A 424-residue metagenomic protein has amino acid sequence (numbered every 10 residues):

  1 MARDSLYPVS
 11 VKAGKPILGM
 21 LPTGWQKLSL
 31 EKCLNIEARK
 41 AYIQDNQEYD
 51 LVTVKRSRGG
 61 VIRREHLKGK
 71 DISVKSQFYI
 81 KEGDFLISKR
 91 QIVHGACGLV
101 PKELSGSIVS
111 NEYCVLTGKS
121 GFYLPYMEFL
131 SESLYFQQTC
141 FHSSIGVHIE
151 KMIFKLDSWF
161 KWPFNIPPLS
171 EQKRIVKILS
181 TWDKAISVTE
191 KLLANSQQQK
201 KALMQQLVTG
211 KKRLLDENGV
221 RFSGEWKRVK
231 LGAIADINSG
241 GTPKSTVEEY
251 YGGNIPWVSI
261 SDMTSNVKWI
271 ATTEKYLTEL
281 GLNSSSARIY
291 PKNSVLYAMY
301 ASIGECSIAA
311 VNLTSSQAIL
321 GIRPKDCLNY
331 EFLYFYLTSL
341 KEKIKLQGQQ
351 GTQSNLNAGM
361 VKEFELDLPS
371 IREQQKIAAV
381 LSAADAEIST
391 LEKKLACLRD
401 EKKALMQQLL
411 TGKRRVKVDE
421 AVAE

Functional and structural regions predicted by a protein language model:
M1-G24, I166-E225, E363-E424: Amphipathic alpha-helical coiled-coil/heptad-repeat segments
S10-A41, K161, L169, N218-G241 (+2 more regions): Non-catalytic DNA-recognition/assembly elements of restriction-modification systems
S10-G14, S107-C114, G146-S170, M299 (+3 more regions): A short glycine-rich beta-alpha junction/loop motif
V11-P16, E31-Y42, Q47-E82, G232-V247 (+2 more regions): Sequence-specific dsDNA recognition surfaces
L28, N111, L134, D157 (+5 more regions): Structural detector for helix-capping/boundary residues
K75-L134, S259-S261, I270-T338: A short beta-sheet element
I92-V93, I237, M263-N266, S302 (+2 more regions): Active-site/binding-pocket entry motifs
